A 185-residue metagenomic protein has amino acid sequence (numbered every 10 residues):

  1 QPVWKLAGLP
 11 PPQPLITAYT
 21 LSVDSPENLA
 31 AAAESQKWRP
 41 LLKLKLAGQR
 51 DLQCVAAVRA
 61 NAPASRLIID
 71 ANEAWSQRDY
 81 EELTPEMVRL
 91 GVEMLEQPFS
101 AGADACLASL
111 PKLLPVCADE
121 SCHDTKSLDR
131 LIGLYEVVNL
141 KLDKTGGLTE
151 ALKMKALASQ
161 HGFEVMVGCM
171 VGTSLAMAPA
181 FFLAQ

Functional and structural regions predicted by a protein language model:
Q1-L67, A74-E81, P85-R89: N-terminal capping/lid subdomain adjacent to the active-site entrance of alpha/beta enzymes
V3-L6, M94-A101, C169-M170: Flexible, glycine/charged-enriched surface loops at secondary-structure junctions
A7, A18, A30-A33, A47 (+8 more regions): A sequence-composition feature that detects small, non-aromatic residues
P11, S25-L29, C54, L95 (+4 more regions): Residues in flexible loops and secondary-structure boundaries
T20-S22, P40-R50, R66-A74, L90-A103 (+2 more regions): Catalytic beta/alpha-barrel core
S100-P115, C122-Q185: Shared catalytic-loop signature of beta/alpha-barrel
